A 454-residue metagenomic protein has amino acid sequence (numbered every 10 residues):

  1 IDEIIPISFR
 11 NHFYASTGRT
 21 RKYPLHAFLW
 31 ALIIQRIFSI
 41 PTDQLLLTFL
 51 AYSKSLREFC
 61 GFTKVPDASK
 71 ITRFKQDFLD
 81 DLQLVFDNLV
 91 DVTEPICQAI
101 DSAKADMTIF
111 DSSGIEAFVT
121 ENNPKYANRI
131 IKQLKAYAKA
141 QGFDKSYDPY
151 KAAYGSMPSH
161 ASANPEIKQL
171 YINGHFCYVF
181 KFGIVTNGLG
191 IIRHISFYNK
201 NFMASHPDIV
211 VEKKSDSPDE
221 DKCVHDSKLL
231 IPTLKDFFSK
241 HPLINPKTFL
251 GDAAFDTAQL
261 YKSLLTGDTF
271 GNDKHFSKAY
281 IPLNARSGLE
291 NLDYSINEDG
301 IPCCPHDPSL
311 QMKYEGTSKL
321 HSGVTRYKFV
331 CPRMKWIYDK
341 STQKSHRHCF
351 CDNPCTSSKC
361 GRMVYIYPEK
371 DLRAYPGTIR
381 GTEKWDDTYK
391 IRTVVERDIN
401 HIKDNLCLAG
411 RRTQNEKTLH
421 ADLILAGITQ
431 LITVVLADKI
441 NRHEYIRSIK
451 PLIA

Functional and structural regions predicted by a protein language model:
I1-I34, F38: Basic, short loop/linker segments at the boundary and entry of helix-turn-helix/winged-helix-like folds
D43-C60, D91-E94: DNA-recognition alpha helix
L50-A51, G114, D293-V330, P368-E416: Short amphipathic alpha-helical "interface-anchor" segments enriched in bulky aromatics
C60-L79: Major-groove recognition helix of helix-turn-helix-like DNA-binding domains
R73, D77-F249, A253, A258-T266 (+1 more regions): Polybasic low-complexity intrinsically disordered regions
A163, Y327-G381: Long, low-complexity, polar/charged, intrinsically disordered or flexibly structured peripheral segments
D219-E220, D226-D339: An internal, acidic/charged active-site-proximal segment that coordinates divalent cations and/or engages
D387-A454: Basic, amphipathic alpha-helical segments enriched in Lys/Arg and hydrophobic/aromatic residues
